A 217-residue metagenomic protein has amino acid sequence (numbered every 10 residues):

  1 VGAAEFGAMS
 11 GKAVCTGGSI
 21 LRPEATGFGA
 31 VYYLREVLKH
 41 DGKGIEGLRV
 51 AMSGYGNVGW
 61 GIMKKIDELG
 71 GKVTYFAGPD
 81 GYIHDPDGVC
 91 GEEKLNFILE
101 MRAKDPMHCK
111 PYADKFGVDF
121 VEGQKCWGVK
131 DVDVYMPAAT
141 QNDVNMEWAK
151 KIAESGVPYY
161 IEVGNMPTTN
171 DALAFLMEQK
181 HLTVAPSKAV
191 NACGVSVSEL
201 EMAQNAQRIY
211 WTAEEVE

Functional and structural regions predicted by a protein language model:
V1-I20: N-terminal ligand-binding/catalytic initiation module
A4-M9, Y75-G78, F120-E122, M136-P137 (+2 more regions): General beta-strand structural signal in soluble alpha/beta enzymes
K12, L21-E24, F28-D131: Glycine-rich phosphate/diphosphate-binding loop of Rossmann-like nucleotide-binding domains
G17-L21, A25, S53, C126 (+3 more regions): Alpha-helix capping and helix-loop boundary segments enriched in small/acidic/polar residues
L34, M63, W148-A149, L173: Generic hydrophobic/aromatic pocket-lining and core-packing "Φ" positions
V58-I62, D143-E147, T168-N170, A192-G194: Short glycine/serine/threonine-rich phosphate/pyrophosphate-binding segments that cradle anionic phosphate groups
F120-V134, N142-Y159: Rossmann-fold NAD(P) dinucleotide-binding segment
A153-E217: Adenosine-phosphate binding glycine-rich loop
